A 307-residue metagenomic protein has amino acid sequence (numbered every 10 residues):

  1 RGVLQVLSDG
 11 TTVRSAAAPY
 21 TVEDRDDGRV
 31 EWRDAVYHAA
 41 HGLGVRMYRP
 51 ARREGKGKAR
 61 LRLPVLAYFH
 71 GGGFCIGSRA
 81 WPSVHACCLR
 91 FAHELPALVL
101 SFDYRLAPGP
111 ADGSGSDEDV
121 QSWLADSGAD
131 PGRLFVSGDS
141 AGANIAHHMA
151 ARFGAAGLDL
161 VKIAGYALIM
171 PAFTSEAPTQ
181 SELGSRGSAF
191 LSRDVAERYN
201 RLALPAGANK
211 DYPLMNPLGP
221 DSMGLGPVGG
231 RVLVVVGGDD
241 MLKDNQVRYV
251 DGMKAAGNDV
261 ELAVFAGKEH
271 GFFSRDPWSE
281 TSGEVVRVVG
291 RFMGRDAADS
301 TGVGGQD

Functional and structural regions predicted by a protein language model:
R1-D307: Alpha/beta-hydrolase superfamily serine-hydrolase fold, recognizing
